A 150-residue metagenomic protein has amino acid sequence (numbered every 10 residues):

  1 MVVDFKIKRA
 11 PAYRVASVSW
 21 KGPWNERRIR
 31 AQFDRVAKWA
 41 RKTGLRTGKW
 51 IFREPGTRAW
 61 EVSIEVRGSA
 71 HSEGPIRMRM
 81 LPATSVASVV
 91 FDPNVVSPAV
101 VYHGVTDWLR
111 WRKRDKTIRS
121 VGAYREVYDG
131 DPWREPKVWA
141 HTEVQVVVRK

Functional and structural regions predicted by a protein language model:
M1-K150: A solvent-exposed interaction/effector surface
